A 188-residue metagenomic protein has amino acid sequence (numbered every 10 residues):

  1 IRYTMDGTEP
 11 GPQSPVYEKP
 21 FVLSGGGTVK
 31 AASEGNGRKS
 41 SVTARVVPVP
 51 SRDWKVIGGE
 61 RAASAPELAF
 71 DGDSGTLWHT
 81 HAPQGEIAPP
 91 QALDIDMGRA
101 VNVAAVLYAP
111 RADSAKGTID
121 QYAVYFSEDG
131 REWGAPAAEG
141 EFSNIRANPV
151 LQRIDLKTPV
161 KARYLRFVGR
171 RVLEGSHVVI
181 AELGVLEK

Functional and structural regions predicted by a protein language model:
I1-H81, Q91: Short, compositionally stereotyped local motifs that mark structural "simplifiers"
V16, A138-E139: Short amphipathic beta-strand/extended segments with alternating polar/hydrophobic composition
L23, F142-N148: Short proline/glycine- and polar residue-rich coil/turn motifs
V29, G35, R146, K157-V160: A general, composition-driven signal for non-globular sequence regions
D71-A138, N148-K188: Aromatic, loop-rich ligand-recognition surfaces of beta-strand-rich domains
